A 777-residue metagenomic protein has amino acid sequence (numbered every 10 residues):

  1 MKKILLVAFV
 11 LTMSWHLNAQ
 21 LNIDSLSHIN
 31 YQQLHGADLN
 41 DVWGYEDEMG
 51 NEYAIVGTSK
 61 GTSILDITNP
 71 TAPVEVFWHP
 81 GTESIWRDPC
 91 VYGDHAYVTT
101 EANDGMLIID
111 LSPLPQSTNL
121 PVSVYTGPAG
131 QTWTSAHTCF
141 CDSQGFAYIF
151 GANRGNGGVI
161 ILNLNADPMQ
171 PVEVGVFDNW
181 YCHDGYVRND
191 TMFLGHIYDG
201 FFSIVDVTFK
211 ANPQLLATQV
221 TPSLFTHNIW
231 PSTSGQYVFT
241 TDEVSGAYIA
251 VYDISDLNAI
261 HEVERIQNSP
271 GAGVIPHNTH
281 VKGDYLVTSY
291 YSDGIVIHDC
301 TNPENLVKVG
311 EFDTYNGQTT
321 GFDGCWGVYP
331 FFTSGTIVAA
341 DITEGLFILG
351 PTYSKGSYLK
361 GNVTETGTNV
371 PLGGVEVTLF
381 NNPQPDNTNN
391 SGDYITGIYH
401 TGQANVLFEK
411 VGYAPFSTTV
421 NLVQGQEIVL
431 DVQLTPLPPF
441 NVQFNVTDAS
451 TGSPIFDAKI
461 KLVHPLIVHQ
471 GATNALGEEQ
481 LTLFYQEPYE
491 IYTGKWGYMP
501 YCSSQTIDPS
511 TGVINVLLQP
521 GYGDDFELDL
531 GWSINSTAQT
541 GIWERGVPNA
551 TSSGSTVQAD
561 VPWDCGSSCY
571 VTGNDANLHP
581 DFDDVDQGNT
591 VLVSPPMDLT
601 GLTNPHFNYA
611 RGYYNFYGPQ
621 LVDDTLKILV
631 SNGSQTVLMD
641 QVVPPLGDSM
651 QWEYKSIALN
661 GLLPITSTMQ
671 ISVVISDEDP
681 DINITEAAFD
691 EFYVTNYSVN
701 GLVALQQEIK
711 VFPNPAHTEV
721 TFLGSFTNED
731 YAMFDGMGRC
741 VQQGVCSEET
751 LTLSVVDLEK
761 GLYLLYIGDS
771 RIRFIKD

Functional and structural regions predicted by a protein language model:
L6, E376, V703-F712, A716-D777: C-terminal outer-membrane/trafficking sorting elements
A19-G367: Feature marking well-ordered beta-strand scaffolds used for ligand recognition
V42, Y522-D581: Extracellular glycan-recognition surfaces and repeat-rich motifs
L349-G367, T435-Q443, G521-D525, D586 (+2 more regions): Residue-level detector of functionally pivotal "anchor" positions at catalytic/ligand-binding pockets or at interdomain
L359-G374, Q443-F456: Structural motif
T368-G373, T378-Y399, P454-F456, H464-Q480: Short, acidic Ser/Thr/Gly-rich low-complexity loop/linker segments typical of extracellular and cell-surface proteins
D393-N405, V411, E478-E490, W496: Short Pro-Gly-centered beta-turn/loop motif in secreted/extracellular proteins
V585-G588, Q620-L621, D677-N696: Extracellular carbohydrate recognition
